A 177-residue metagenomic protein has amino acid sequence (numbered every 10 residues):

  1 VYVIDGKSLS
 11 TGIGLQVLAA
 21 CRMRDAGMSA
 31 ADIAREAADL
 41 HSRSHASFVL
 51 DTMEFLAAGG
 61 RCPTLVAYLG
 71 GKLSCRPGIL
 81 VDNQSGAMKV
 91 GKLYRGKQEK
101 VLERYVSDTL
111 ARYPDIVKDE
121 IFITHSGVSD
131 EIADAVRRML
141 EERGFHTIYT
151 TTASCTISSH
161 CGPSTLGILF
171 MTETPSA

Functional and structural regions predicted by a protein language model:
V1-Y2, S8-A177: Mixed-charge interfacial surface used for oligomerization/domain docking and macromolecular partner engagement
